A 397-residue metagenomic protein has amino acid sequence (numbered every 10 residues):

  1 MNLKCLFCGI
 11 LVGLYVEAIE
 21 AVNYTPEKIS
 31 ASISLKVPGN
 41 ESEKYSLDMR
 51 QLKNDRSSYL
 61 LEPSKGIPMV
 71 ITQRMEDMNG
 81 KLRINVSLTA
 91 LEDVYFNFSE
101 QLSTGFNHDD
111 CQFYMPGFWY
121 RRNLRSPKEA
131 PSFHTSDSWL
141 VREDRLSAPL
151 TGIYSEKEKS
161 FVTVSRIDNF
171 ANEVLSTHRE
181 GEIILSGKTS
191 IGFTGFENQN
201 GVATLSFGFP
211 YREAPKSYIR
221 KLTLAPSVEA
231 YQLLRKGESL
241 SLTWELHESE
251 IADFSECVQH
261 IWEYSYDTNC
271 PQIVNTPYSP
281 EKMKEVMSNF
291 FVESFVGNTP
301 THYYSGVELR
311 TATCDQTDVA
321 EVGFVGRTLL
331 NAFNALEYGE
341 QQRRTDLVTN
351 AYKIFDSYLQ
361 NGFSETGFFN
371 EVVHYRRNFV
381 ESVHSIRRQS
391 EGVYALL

Functional and structural regions predicted by a protein language model:
M1-L6: Bacterial N-terminal signal peptides that target proteins for export
C8-E17: Hydrophobic h-region of N-terminal signal peptides that target proteins for export in Gram-negative bacteria
N23-E27, K36-N40, S46-K236: Beta-strand/loop-rich accessory regions of lumenal/periplasmic or secreted enzymes, predominantly carbohydrate-active
T25-S30, V37-N40, L234, E238 (+3 more regions): Low-complexity, Ser/Thr/Pro/Gly-enriched N-terminal "stalk/linker" regions
L222, P226-A230, R310-T328, Y375-E391: Solvent-exposed loop and edge beta-strand segments that line ligand/cofactor-binding and catalytic clefts
L246-E250: Short, charged beta-turn/beta-strand-edge "cap" motif at the junction between a beta-strand and an adjacent loop
L329-T345, E391-L397: Well-ordered alpha-helical scaffold segments within catalytic/enzyme domains
V348, D356-L397: Extended amphipathic alpha-helical coiled-coil/heptad-repeat regions
